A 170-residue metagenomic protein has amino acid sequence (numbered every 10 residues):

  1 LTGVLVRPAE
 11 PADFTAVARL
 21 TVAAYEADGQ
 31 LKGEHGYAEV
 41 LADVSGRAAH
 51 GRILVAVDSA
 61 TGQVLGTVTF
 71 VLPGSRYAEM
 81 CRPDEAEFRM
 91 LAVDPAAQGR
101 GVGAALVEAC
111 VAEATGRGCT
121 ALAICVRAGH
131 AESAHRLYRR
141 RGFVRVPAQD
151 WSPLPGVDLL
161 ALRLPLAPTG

Functional and structural regions predicted by a protein language model:
L1-A12, A167-G170: Conserved N-terminal entry element of GNAT/NAT acetyltransferase domains
P11-T15, R19-D94, V107-A109, E113 (+2 more regions): Acetyl-CoA-dependent GNAT
Q98, I124-A134, S152-G156: Conserved beta-strand-loop-alpha-helix junction that forms the acyl-donor binding cleft
R100, A104, E108: Residues forming the Rossmann-fold NAD(P)(H) cofactor-binding site
A114-V126: Conserved GNAT acetyl-CoA-binding A-motif
Y138-A148: Conserved acetyl-CoA-binding loop of GNAT-fold acetyltransferases
R139, W151-G170: Terminal substrate-recognition subdomain of acyl/acetyltransferases
